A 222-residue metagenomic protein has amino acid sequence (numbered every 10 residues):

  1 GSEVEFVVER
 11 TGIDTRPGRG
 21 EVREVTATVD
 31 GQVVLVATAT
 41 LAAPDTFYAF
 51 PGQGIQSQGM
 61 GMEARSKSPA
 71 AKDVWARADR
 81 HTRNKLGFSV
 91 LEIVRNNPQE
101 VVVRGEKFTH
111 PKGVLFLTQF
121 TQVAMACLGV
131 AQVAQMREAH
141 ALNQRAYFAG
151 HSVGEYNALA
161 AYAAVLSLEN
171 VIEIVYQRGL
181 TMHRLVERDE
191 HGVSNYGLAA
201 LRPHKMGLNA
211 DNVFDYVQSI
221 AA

Functional and structural regions predicted by a protein language model:
G1-D30: Hydrophobic beta-sheet segments that form the core/acyl-binding groove of ACP/CoA-dependent acyl-chain-processing
V8, A78, L201: Residue-level signal for inorganic ion chemistry
I13-R16, G54-S57, M206-L208: Short, acidic Gly/Pro/Ser/Thr-rich loop/turn segments
D30-Q53, S57, H140-A146, L180-N195 (+1 more regions): Flexible, low-complexity linker/loop segments at domain and module junctions
A42-A149: Helix-rich "cap/lid" substructures immediately adjacent to catalytic or cofactor-binding pockets
Q135, A139, L159-V165: Alpha-helix C-terminal capping segments
H151-A160: Glycine-rich nucleophile elbow surrounding the catalytic serine of serine-hydrolase chemistry
A161-A222: Alpha/beta catalytic cores of group-transfer enzymes, especially the acyltransferase/condensing modules of polyketide
